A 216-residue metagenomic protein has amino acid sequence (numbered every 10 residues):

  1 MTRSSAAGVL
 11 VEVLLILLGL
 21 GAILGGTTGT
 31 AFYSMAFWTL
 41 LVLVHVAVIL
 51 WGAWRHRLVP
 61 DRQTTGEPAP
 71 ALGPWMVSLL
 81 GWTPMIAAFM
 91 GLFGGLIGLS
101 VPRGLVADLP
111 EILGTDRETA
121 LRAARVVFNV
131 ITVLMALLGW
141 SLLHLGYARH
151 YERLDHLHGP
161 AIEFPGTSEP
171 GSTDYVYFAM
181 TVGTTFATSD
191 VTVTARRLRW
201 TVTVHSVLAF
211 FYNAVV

Functional and structural regions predicted by a protein language model:
T2-T28: The first (N-terminal) embedded transmembrane alpha-helix
I23-A47, R125-L143: Alpha-helical transmembrane segments
L43-D61, L145-L157: Membrane-water interface of transmembrane alpha-helices
I49-G73, L96-T115: Membrane-helix interface/capping segments
A87-L113, V182-R197: Alpha-helical transmembrane segments and their membrane-interface junctions in multi-pass membrane proteins
L96-R103, A136-G159: Transmembrane alpha-helix/helix-exit interface in multi-pass inner-membrane proteins
R153-R196: Membrane-proximal soluble regions of multi-pass membrane proteins
D174-M180, V193-V216: Pore domain of cation channels
